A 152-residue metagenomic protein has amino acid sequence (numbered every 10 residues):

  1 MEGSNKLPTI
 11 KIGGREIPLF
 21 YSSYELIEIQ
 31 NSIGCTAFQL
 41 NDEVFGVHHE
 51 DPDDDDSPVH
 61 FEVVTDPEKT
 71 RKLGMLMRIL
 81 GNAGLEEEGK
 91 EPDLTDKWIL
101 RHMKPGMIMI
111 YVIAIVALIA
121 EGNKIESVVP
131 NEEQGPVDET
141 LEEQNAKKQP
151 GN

Functional and structural regions predicted by a protein language model:
M1-E16, A37-P52, D56-V63, R71 (+1 more regions): Charged interaction scaffolds used for protein-protein
L19-Y21: Short capping micro-motif at the N-terminus of alpha-helices
S23-D42: Short, surface-exposed, low-complexity cationic segments
R71-I79: Elongated alpha-helical scaffolds
